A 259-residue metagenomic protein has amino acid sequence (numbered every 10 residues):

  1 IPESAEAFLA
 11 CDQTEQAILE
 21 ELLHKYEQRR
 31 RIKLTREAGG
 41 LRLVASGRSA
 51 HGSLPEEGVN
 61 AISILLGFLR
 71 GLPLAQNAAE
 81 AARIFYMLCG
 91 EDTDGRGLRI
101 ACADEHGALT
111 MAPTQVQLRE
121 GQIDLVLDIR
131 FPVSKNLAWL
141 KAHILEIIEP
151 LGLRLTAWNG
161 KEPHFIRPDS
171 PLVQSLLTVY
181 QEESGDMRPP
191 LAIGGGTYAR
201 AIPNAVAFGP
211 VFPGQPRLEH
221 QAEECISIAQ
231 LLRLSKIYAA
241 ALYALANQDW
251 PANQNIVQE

Functional and structural regions predicted by a protein language model:
I1, H24-Y26, T35-E37, E105 (+3 more regions): A generic structural signal for short, solvent-exposed coil/turn residues that cap or connect secondary-structure
I1-G58, V257-Q258: Histidine/acidic-residue-rich, glycine-tolerant segments that coordinate divalent metal ions
E3-E6, V126, A138: Extended amphipathic alpha-helical segments enriched in small hydrophobics
L9, L65, L127: Residue-level signal for inorganic ion chemistry
C11-T14, Q28, G39, P73-A75 (+2 more regions): Short glycine/proline-enriched coil/turn segments at helix->beta-strand junctions
A17-R29, E57-A61, F68-G71, W139-E149: Short amphipathic alpha-helices in soluble, non-transmembrane regions that often serve as interface/regulatory elements
L41-L43, G121-L125: Hydrophobic residues embedded in beta-strands of well-ordered beta-sheets
S46-S49, S53-A112, Q117-E120, R130-K135 (+2 more regions): An extended, acidic, His-containing surface patch that forms the Zn2+-binding/catalytic region of metallohydrolases
